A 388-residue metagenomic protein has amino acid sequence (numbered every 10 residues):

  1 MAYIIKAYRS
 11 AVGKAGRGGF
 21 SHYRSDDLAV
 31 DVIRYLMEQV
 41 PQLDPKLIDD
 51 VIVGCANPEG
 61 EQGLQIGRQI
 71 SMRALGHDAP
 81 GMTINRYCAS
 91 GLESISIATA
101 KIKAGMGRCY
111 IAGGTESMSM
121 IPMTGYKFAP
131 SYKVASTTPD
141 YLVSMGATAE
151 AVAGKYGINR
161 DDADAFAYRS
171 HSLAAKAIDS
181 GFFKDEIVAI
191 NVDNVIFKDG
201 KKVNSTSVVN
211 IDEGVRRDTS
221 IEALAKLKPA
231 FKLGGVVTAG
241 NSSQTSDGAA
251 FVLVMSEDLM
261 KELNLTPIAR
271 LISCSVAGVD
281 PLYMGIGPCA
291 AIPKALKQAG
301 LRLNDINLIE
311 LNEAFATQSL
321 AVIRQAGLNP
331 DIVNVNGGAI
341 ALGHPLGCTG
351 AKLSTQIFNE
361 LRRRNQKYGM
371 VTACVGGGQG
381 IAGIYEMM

Functional and structural regions predicted by a protein language model:
M1-S25, S220-I286, A290, K297 (+3 more regions): Condensing-enzyme catalytic core mediating Claisen C-C bond formation in acyl metabolism
R9-A11, H22, D26-D31, Q42 (+3 more regions): N-terminal extracellular/periplasmic Venus flytrap/periplasmic-binding protein-like
F20-S131, I187-V209, L282-Y283, L303-Q325: Conserved beta-ketoacyl condensing-enzyme motif
Y23, C55-R108, D140-A147, D218-Q244 (+3 more regions): Conserved catalytic cysteine-centered active-site region of acyl-thioester-dependent Claisen-condensing enzymes
S25-P41, I66-I70, S94, M145-V152 (+5 more regions): Short, well-ordered amphipathic alpha-helical segments that serve as non-catalytic structural scaffolds within diverse
M82, R86-T115, A153-F182, F251-D258 (+3 more regions): Active-site-proximal alpha-helical scaffold in enzymes
F183-E186, I272-A341: Active-site pocket-lining segment
